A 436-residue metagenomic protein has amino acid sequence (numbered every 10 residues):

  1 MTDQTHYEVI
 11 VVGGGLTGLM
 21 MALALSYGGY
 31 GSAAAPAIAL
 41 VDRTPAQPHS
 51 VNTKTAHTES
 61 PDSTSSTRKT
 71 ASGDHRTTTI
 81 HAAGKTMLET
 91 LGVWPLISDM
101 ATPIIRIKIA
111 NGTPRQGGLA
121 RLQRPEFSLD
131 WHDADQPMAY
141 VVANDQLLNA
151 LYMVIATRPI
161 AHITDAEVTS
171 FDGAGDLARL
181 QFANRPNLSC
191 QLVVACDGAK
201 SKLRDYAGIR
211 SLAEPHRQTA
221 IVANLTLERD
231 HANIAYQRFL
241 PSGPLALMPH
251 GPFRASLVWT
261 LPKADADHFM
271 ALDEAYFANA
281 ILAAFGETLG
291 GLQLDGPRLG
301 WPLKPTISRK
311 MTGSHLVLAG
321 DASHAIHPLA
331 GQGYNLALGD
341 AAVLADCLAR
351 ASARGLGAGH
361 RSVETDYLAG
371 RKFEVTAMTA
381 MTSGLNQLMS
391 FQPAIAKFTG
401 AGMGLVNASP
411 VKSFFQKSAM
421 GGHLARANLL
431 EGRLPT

Functional and structural regions predicted by a protein language model:
D3-T5, I97-Y206, E214-T219, E274: Conserved N-terminal helical subregion
Y7-A39: N-terminal Rossmann-like FAD-binding beta1-loop-alpha1 element of flavoenzymes
T17, A46, K200: Conserved Rossmann-like nucleotide-cofactor binding loop
S26-E59, S63-R76: Glycine-rich FAD pyrophosphate-binding loop
T70-P114: N-terminal FAD cofactor-binding segment of flavoenzymes
L88, R179-N187, L192-G291, G296-R298: Conserved FAD-binding catalytic core of PHBH/FMO-like flavoproteins
D267-R361: FAD/FMN-dependent oxidoreductases across multiple families
D346-T436: C-terminal helical "tail/cap" subdomain of flavin- and related membrane-associated enzymes
